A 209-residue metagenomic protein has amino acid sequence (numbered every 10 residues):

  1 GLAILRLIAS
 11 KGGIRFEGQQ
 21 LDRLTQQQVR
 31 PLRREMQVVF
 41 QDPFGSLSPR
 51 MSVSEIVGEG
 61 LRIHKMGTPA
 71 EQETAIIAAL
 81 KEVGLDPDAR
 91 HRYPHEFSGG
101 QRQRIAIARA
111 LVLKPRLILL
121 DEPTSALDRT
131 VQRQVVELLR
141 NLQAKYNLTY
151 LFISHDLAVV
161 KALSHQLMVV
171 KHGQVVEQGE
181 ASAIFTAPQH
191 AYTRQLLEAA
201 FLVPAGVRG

Functional and structural regions predicted by a protein language model:
I8, L21-Q37, I63, A183-P188: ABC ATPase NBD coupling module
S10-Q20: Conserved ABC transporter NBD signature motif
Q20, A70-D88, L197-E198: Conserved ABC ATPase "signature" region
Y93-F97, Q101: Conserved ABC ATPase signature
K114: Conserved catalytic motifs of ABC-family nucleotide-binding domains
Q178-G179: ABC ATPase "signature
